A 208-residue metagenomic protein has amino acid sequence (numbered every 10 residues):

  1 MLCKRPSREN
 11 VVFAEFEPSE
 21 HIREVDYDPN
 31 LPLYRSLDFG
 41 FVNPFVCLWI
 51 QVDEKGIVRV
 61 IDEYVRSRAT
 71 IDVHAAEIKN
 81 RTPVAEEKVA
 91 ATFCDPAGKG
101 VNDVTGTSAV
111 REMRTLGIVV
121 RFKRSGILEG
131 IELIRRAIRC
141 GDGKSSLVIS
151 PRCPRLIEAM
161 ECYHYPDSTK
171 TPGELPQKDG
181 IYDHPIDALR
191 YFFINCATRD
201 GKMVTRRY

Functional and structural regions predicted by a protein language model:
M1-F39: ATPase catalytic-site recognition across NTP-hydrolyzing enzymes
L2, A91, R136, A188-I194: Noncatalytic linker/hinge segments flanking ATPase motor cores
R8, V46-Q177, A197-Y208: Mg2+-dependent endonuclease catalytic cores in nucleic-acid-processing enzymes, primarily RNase H-like
V12-E15, H21, A159-H164, P185: Residue-level preference for alpha-helix termini and adjacent loops
F41-F45: Short, flexible loop/turn motifs enriched in small residues
K178-G201: Acidic, Mg2+-coordinating catalytic module of metal-dependent nucleases/exonucleases that use a two-metal-ion mechanism
